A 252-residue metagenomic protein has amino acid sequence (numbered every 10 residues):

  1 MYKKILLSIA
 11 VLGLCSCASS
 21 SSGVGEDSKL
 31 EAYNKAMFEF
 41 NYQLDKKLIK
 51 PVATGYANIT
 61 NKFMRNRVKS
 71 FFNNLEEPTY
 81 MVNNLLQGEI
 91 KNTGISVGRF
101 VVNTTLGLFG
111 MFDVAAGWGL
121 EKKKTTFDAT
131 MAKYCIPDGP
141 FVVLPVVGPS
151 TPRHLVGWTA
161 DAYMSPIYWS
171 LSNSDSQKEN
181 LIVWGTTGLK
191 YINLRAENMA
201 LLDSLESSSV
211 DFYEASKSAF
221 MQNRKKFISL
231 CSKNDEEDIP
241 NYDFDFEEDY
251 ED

Functional and structural regions predicted by a protein language model:
M1-K4: Positively charged n-region of N-terminal signal peptides that target proteins for export
G13-S16: C-terminal motif of bacterial Sec signal peptides marking the signal peptidase cleavage site
A18-S21: Bacterial signal peptide processing site
G25-L48, G55: Post-signal peptide N-terminal segment of mature Sec-exported envelope proteins
P51-G55, M81-V82, V142: Alpha-helical transmembrane segments of multipass membrane proteins
K62-G88: A glycine-rich, hydrophobic loop/mini-helix early in the fold
N74, Q87-P152: Mid-length scaffold segments of soluble, non-membrane domains
C135-D252: A structured, mid-to-C-terminal "fold-capping" secondary-structure block
